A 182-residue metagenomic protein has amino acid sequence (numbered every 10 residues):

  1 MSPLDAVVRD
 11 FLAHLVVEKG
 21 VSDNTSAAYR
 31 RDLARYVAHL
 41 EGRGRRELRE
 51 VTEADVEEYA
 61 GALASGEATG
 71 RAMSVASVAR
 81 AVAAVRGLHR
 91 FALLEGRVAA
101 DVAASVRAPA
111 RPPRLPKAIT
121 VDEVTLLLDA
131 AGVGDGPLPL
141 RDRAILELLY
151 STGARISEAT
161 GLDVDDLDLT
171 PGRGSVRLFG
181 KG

Functional and structural regions predicted by a protein language model:
M1-G182: Conserved catalytic core of the tyrosine transesterase superfamily
